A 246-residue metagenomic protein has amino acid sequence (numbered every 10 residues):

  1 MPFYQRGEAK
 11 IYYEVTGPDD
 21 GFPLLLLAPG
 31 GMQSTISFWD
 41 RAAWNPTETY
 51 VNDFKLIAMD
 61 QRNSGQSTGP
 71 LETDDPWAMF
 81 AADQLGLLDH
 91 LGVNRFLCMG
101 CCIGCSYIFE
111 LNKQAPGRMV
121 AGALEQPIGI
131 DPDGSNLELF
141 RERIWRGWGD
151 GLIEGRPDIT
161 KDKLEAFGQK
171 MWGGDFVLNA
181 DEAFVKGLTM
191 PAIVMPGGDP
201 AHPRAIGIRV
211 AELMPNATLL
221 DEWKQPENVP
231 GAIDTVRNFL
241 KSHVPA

Functional and structural regions predicted by a protein language model:
G7-T68: Conserved HGGG/HGGXW glycine-rich cap/lid loop of the alpha/beta-hydrolase fold
D60-S64, I128, W223-Q225: Short beta-to-alpha linker loops that shape the active-site pocket of alpha/beta-hydrolase fold enzymes
A78-F96: Conserved acidic catalytic loop of the alpha/beta-hydrolase fold
N94-I130: Conserved hydrolase catalytic core segment
R118-N179, F184: Helix-rich cap/lid subdomain of alpha/beta-hydrolase
G187-L188, V194-P196: Short beta-strand/loop motif that positions the catalytic acidic residue of the alpha/beta-hydrolase fold
P200-I206: Conserved alpha/beta-hydrolase "acid-adjacent" motif
A217-A246: Catalytic active-site module of serine/aspartate enzymes centered on a nucleophile-bearing elbow/loop
